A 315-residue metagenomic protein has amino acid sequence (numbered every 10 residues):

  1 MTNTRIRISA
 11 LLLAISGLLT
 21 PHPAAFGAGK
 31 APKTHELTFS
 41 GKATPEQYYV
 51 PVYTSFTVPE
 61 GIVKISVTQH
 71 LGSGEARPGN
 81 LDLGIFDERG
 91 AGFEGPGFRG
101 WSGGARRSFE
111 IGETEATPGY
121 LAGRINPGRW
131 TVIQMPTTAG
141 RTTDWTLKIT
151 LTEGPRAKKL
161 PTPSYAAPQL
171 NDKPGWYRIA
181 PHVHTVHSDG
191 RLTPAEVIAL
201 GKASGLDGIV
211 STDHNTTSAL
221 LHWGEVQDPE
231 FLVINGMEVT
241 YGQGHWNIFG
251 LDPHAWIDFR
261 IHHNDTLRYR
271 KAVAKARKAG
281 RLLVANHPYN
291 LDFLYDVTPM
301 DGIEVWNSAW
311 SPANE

Functional and structural regions predicted by a protein language model:
M1-L11: Bacterial N-terminal signal peptides that target proteins for export
S9-P21: Bacterial N-terminal signal peptides
F26-E75, T150-A157, P168-K173: Solvent-exposed, flexible loop/coil segments flanking beta-strands in beta-rich domains
T34-Q47, L71-T117: Surface-exposed beta-strand/loop patches in noncatalytic accessory domains and peripheral targeting/linker segments
V63-V67, L121-T142: Noncatalytic modules at the cell exterior or secretory-pathway interfaces, chiefly beta-strand-rich lectin/adhesion
R77-L81, G140-L151: Edge beta-strands of jelly-roll/beta-sandwich modules across compartments, strongly enriched in secreted/luminal
D87-A91, E153-P155, D252: Solvent-exposed strand-loop boundary residues in beta-sheet-rich modules
Y165-E315: A metal-dependent hydrolase metal-coordination microenvironment
